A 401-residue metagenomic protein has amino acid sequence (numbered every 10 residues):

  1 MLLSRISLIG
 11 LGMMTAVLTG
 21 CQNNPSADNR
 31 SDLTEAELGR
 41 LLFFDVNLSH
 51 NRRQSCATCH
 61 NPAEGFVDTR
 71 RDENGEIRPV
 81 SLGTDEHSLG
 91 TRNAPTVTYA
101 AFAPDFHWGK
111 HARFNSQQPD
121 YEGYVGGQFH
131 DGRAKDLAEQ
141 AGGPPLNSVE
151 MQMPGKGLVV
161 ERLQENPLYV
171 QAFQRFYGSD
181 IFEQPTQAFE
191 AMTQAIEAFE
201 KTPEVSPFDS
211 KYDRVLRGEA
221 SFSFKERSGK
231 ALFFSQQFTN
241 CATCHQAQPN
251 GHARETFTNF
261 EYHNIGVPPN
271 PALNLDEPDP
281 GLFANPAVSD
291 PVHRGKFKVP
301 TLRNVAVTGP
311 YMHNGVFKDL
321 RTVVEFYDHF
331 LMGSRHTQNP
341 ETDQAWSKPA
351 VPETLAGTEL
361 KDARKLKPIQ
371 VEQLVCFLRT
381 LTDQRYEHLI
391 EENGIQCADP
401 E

Functional and structural regions predicted by a protein language model:
L2-L42, E64-G65, G143-R227, A231 (+3 more regions): Post-cleavage N-terminal segment of exported redox proteins
S7-G10, L82-T84, R113, A350: Intrinsically disordered, low-complexity serine/threonine-rich segments
Q22-A138, P207-N339, L389-E401: Short glycine/threonine-rich turn/loop motifs
A134, P144-P145, R294-G295, A345-W346: Short, flexible segments with low predicted structural confidence
H336-L355: Short glycine/proline-rich, acidic loop/turn segments that cap or connect secondary-structure elements
